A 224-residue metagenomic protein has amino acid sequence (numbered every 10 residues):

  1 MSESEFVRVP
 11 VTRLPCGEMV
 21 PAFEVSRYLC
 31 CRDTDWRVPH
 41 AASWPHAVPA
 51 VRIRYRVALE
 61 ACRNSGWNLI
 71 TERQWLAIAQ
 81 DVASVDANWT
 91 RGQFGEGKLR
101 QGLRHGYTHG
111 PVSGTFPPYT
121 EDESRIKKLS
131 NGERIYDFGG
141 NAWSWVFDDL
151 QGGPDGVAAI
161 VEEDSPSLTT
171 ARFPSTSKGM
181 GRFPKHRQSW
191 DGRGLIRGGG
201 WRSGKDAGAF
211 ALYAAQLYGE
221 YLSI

Functional and structural regions predicted by a protein language model:
M1-R13: Extended, Lys/Arg-enriched charged tracts that mediate electrostatic binding to polyanionic substrates
F6, A22, R193-L195: A residue-level signal for beta-strand positions that form part of recognition/binding surfaces within mature
P10-F138: Short aromatic-cysteine micro-motif
R27-C30, F147, G198-W201: Hydrophobic side chains in beta-strands
D35-W36, F147-I160: Cytochrome P450 core scaffold surrounding the K-helix E-X-X-R motif and the conserved "meander" helix-loop region
P49-R56, E60, G66-R73, A79 (+2 more regions): Disulfide-stabilized, aromatic/cysteine-rich ligand-recognition loop
